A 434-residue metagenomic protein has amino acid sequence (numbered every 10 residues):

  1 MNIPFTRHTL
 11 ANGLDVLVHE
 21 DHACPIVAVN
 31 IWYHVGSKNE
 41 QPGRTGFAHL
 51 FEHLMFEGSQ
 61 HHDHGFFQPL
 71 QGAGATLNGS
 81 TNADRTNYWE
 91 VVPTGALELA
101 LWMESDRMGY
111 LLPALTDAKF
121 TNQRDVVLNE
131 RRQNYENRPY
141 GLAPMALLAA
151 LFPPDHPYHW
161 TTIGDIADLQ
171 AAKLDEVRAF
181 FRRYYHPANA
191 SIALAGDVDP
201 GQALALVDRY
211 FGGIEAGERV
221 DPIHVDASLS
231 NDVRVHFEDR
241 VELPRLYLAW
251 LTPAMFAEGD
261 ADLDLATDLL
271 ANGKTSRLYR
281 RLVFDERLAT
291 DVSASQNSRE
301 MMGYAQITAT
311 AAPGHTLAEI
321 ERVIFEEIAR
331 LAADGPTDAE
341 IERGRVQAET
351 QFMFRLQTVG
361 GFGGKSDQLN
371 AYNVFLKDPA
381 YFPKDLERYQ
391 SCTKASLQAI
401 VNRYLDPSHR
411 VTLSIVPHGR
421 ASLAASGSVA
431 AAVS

Functional and structural regions predicted by a protein language model:
M1-P25: N- or domain-start disorder-to-order transition segments that initiate the globular core
I3-F5, T9, G65-R219, H236 (+3 more regions): Charge-rich, well-structured scaffold segments of protease-associated domains
L17, I26-V27, K38-Q41, E98 (+1 more regions): Short, solvent-exposed loop/turn elements at domain surfaces
D21, W32, R132, L148-A150 (+3 more regions): His/Glu-based metal-binding/catalytic segments typifying zinc-dependent metallopeptidases
A28-I31, R245-W250, Q306, V411-L413: Active-site-flanking beta-strand signature of metal-NTP-handling nucleotidyl enzymes and homologous cyclase-like
A28-V91, H159-I163, N272-L288: M16/MPP (pitrilysin/insulinase) zinc-metallopeptidase core fold and M16-derived inactive scaffolds
